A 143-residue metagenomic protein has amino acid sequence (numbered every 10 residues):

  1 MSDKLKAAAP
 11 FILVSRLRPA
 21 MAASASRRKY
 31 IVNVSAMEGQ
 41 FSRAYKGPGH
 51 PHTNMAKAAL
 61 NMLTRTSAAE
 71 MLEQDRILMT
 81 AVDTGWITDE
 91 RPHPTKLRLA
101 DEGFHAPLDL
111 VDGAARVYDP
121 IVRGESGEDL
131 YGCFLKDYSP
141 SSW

Functional and structural regions predicted by a protein language model:
M1-F11, S15-E73, T84-A106: Catalytic loop of short-chain dehydrogenase/reductase
V14, V32-V34, V82, V111 (+2 more regions): Extended aliphatic helical segments
M71-T84, E128-F134: Conserved Rossmann-fold SDR core element
A81-W86, E90, L135-W143: A short, terminal or domain-edge coil/loop segment
L97-W143: C-terminal helical subdomain
